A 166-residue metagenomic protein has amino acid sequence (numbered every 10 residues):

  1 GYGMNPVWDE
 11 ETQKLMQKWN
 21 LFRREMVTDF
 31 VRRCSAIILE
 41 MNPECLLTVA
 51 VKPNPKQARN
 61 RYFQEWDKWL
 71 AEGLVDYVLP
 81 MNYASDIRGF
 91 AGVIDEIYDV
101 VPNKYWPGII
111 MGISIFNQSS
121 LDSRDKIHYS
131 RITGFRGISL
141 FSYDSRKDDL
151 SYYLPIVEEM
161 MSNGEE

Functional and structural regions predicted by a protein language model:
G1-K68, E72: Polysaccharide-binding and catalytic clefts of secreted carbohydrate-active enzymes
N20-L47, F90-Q118: P-loop/Walker A phosphate-binding loop and immediately adjacent motor/lid segment at beta-alpha junctions
A71-A91, I97-V100, K104-E166: Substrate-binding cleft of secreted/luminal carbohydrate-active enzymes
